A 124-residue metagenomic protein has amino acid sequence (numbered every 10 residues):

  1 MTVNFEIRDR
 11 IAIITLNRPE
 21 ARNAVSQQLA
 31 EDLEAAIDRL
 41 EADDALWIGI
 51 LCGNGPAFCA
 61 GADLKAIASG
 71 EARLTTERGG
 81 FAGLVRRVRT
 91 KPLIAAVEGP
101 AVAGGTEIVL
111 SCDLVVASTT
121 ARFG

Functional and structural regions predicted by a protein language model:
M1-N54: Conserved CoA-thioester-binding segment of acyl-CoA-metabolizing enzymes
I14, L51, D63, I108-L110: Hydrophobic/aromatic residues within transmembrane alpha-helices of multi-pass small-molecule transporters
R22-N23, K65-A68, G124: Nucleotide phosphate-binding site architecture
A24-Q27, A60, S69, S111: Phosphate-coordinating loops and pocket residues in cytosolic domains that bind phosphorylated ligands
A30-D32, D38, A42, L64-V102: An acidic, glycine-rich surface segment that forms the CoA-thioester-binding/catalytic face of crotonase-fold enzymes
G55-P56, V85-G124: Glycine-rich beta-to-alpha active-site loop
P56-L64: Amphipathic alpha-helical interaction surfaces in cytosolic regulatory modules
